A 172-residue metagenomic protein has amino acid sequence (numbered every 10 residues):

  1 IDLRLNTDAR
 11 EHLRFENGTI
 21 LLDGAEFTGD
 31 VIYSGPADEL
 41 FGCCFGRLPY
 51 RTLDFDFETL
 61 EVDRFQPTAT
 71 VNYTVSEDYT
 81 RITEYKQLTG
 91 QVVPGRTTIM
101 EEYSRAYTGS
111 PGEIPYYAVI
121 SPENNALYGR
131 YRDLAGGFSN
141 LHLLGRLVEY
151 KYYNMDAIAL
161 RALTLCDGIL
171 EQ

Functional and structural regions predicted by a protein language model:
I1-E11: A conserved beta-strand/loop element that lines the FAD pocket in flavoprotein oxidoreductases
L3-L5, Y33, L143: A structural signal for the hydrophobic beta-strands that form the central parallel beta-sheet of Rossmann-like
T7-D8, G35, Y85, L147: Fold-independent oxyanion-binding glycine-rich loops and adjacent beta-strand/coil segments at enzyme active sites
D8-A9, L21, P36, N154: Short, solvent-exposed coil/turn linker segments
H12-L13, K151: Short, solvent-exposed loop/turn segments at secondary-structure junctions
R14-G136: Mid-domain catalytic core of redox enzymes that form a hydrophobic substrate pocket/lid adjacent to a catalytic redox
E113-Q172: C-terminal catalytic lobe of FAD-dependent flavoproteins
